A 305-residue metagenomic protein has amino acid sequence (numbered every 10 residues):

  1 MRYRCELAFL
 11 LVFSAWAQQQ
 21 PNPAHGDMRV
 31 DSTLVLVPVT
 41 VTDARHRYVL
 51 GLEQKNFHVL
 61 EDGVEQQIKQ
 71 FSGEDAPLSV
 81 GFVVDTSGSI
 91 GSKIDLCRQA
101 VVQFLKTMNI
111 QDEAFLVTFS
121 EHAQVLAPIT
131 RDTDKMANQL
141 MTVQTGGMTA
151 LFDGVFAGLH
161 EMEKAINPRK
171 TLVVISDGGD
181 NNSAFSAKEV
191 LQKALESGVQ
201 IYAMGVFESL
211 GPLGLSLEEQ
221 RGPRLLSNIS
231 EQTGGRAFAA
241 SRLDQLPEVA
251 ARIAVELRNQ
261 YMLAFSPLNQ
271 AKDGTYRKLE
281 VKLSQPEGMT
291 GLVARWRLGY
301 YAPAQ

Functional and structural regions predicted by a protein language model:
M1-R2: N-terminal secretory signal peptides that target proteins for export/translocation
C5-A15: Bacterial N-terminal signal peptides
W16-Q305: Scaffold/interface architecture of coatomer-like assemblies
